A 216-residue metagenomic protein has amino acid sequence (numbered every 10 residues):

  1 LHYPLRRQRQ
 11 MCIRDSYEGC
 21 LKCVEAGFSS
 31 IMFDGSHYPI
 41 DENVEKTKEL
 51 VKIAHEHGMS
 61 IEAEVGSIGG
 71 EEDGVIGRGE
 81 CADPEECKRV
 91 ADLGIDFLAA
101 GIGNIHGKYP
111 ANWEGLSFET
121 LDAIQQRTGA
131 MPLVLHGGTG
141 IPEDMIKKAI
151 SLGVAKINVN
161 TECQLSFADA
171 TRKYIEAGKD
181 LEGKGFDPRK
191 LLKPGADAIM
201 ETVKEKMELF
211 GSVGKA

Functional and structural regions predicted by a protein language model:
L1-I13: Single conserved hydrophobic/aromatic residue that forms the stacking wall/gate of nucleotide- or nucleobase-binding
P4, D15-S16, T139-P142: Short acidic loop-to-helix transition motifs that present clustered carboxylates
R7, G137-I141, V159: Short acidic/histidine-rich active-site segments
Q10, I61-E62, A99, V134-H136: Structural detector of well-ordered beta-strand residues that form the stable sheet scaffold of enzyme domains
Y17-G129, E143-V154: Alpha/beta enzyme core
M32-F33, L133-H136, I157-N158: Short catalytic-loop micro-motif centered on adjacent basic/acidic residues
G66, G138, E162: An acidic- and aromatic-residue-enriched active-site/binding cleft used to recognize and process polar
P142-A216: C-terminal alpha-helical cap/extension of soluble enzyme domains
